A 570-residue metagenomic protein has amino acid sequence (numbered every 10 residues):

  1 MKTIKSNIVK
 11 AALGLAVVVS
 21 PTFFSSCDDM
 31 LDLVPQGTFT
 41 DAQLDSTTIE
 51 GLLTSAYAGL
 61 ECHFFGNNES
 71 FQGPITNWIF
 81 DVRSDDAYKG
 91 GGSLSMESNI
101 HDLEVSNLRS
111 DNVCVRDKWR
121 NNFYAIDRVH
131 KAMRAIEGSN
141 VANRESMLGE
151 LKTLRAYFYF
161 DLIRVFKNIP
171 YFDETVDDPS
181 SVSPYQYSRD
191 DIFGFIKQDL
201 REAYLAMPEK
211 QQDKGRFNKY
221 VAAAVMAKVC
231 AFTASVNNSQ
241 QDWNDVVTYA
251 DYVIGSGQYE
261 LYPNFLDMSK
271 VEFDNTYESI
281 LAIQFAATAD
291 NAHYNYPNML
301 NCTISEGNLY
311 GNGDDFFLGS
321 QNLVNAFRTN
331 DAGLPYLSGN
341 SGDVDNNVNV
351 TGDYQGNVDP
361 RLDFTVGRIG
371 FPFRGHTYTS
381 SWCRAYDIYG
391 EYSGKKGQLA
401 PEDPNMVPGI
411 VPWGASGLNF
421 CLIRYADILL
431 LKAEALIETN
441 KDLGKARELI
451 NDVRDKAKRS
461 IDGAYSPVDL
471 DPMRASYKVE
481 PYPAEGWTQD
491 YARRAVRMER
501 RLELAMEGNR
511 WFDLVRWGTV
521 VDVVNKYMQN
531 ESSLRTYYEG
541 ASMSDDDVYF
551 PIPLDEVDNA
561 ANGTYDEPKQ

Functional and structural regions predicted by a protein language model:
T3, V19-T48, I196, A227 (+6 more regions): Bacterial Sec-dependent N-terminal signal peptides
S26-W78, L334, D555, N559-Q570: Membrane-proximal, proline-rich intrinsically disordered regions
L33, A87, S93-S95, R109 (+7 more regions): Long, intrinsically disordered, low-complexity segments
S46, E50-T54, A58-H63, G92-F166 (+9 more regions): Conserved, well-structured interaction surfaces
L148, R155, M226, T233 (+2 more regions): Structural register within alpha-helical repeat arrays
Y277, I283-D387, Y425, D442: Glycine-rich, aromatic-lined ligand/substrate-binding cores of catalytic and carbohydrate-binding domains
Q355-K456: C-terminal substrate/ligand-recognition segments
